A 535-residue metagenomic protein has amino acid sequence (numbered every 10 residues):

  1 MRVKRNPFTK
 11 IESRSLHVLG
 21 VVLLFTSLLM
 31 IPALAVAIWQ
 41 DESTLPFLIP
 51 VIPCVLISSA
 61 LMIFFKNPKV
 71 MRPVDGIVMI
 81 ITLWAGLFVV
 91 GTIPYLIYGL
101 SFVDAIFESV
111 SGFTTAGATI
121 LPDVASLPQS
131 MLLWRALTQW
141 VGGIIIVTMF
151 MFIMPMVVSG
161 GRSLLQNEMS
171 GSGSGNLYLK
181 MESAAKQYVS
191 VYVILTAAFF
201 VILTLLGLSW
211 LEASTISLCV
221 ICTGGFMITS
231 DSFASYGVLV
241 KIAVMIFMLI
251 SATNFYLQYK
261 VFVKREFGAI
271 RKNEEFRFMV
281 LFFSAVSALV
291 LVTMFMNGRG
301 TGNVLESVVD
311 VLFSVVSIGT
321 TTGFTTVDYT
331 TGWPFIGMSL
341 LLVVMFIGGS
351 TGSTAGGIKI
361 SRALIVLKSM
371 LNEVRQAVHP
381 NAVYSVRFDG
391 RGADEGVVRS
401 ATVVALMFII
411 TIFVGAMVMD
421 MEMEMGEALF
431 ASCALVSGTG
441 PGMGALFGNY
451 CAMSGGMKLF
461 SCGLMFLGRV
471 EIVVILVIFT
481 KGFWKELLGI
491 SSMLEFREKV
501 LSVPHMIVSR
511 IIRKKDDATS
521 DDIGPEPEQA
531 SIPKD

Functional and structural regions predicted by a protein language model:
M1-D535: Membrane-proximal intracellular helices of multi-pass ion channels
